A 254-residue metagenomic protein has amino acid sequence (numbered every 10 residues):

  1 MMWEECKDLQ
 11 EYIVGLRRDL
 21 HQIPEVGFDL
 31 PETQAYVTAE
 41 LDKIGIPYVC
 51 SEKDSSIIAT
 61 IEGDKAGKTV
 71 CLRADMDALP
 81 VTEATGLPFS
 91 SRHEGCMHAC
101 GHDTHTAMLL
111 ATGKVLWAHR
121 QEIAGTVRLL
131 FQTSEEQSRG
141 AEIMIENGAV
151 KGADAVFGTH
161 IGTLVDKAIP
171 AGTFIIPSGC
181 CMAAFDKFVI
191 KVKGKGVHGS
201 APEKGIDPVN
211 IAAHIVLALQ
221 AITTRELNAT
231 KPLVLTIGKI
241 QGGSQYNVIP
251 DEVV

Functional and structural regions predicted by a protein language model:
W3-H98, A107-I123: Acidic/His- and Gly-rich active-site-bordering loop/insert found across diverse amide/peptide-bond hydrolases
I13-L16, Q137, V253: N-terminal alpha-helical segment
E52-S56, P232, P250-V254: Short Gly/Ser/Thr- and Asp/Glu-enriched loop/turn motifs at secondary-structure junctions
L79, L87-M97, T104, Q121-D251: Histidine/acidic-residue-rich, glycine-tolerant segments that coordinate divalent metal ions
